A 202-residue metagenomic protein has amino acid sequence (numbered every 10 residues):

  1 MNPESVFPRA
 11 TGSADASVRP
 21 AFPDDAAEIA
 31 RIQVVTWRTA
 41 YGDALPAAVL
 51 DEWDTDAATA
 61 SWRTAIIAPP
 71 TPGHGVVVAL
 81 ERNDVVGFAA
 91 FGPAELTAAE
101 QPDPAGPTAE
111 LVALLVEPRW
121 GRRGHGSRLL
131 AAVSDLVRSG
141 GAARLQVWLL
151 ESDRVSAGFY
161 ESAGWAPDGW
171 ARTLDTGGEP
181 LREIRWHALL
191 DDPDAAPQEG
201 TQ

Functional and structural regions predicted by a protein language model:
P3-T11, P20-P23, V34-A44, L50-G121 (+6 more regions): Acetyl-CoA-dependent GNAT
D15-S17: Extreme N-terminal starter segment of soluble prokaryotic enzymes
F22-D25, D153: Acidic/polar helix N-cap motif
E28, R128-L129, V155: Charged catalytic carboxylate motif
I29, Q33: Hydrophobic pocket/interface hotspot
A105-A109, Q146, L150-Q202: C-terminal "cap" of GNAT-fold acetyltransferases
H125, A142, W165: Short phosphate-binding/catalytic loops that engage adenosine nucleotides
V137-L149: Conserved GNAT acetyl-CoA-binding A-motif
